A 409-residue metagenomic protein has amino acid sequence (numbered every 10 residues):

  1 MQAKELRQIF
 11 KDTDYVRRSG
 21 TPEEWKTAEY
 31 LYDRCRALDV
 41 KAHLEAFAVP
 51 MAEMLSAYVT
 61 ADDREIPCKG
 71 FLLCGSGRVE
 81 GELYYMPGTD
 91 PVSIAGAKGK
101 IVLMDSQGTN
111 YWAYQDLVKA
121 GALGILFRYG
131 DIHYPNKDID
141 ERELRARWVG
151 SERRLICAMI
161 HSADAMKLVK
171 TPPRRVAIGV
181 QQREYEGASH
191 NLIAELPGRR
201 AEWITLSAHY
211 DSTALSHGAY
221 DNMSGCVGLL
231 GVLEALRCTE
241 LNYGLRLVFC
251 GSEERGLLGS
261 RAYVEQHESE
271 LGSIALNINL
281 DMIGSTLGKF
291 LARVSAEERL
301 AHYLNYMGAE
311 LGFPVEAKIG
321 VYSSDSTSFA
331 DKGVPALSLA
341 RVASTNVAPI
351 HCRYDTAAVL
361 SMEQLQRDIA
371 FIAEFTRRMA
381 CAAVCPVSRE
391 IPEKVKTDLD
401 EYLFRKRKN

Functional and structural regions predicted by a protein language model:
M1-E23, L38, P135-A146, D211 (+2 more regions): N-terminal capping segment at the start of a domain
R7-I101: Noncatalytic luminal/extracellular "stalk/propeptide" segments of secretory-pathway proteins
D14-P22, K41, L103-Q107, R153-L155 (+5 more regions): Second-shell loop/turn segments in exported
C35-R36, M104-S106, V118, E202-L257 (+1 more regions): Alpha-helical metal-binding/catalytic segments enriched in His/Glu/Asp
A61, E65-Y85, T89-P91, E141-A219 (+2 more regions): Soluble metallo-hydrolase cores and metallopeptidase-like ectodomains found primarily in the secretory/periplasmic
C68-V149, R154-I156, V315: Extracellular/luminal Protease-associated
A201, C250-P349: Metal-dependent peptidase/peptidase-like ectodomains
E234, N346-N409: His/Asp/Glu-rich mid-to-C-terminal helical/loop segments that flank catalytic regions of hydrolases
